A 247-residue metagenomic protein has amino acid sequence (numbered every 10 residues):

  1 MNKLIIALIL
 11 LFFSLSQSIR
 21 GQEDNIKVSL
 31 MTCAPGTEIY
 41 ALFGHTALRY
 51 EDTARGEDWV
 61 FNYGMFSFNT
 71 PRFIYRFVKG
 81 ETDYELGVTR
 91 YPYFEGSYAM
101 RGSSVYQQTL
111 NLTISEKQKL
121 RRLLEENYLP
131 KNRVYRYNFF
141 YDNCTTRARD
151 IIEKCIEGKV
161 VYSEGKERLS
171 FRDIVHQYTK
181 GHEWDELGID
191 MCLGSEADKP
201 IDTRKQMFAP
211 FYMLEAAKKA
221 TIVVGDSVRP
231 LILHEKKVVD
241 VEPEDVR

Functional and structural regions predicted by a protein language model:
M1-E23: Bacterial Sec-dependent N-terminal signal peptides
Q22-P243: Soluble extramembrane regions of membrane proteins in the secretory/endomembrane system
D245-R247: Non-catalytic terminal regions of proteins
